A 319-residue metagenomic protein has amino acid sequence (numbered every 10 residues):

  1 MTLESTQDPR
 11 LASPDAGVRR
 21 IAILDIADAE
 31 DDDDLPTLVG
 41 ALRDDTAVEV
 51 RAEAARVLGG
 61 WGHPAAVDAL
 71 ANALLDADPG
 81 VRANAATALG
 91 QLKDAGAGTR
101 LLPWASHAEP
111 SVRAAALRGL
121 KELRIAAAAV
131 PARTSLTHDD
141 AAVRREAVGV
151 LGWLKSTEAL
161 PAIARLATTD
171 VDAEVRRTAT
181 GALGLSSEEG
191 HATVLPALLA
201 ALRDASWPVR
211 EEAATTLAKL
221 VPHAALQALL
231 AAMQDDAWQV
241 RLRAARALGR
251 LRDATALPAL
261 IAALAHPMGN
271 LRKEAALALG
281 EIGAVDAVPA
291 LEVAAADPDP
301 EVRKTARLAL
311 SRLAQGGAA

Functional and structural regions predicted by a protein language model:
M1-R10, D31-D44, H63-L75, D94-S106 (+7 more regions): Amphipathic alpha-helical scaffolding segments comprising HEAT/armadillo-like alpha-solenoid repeats
P9-D31, G60: Alpha-helical segment of the N-proximal tetratricopeptide repeat
P14-D15, T46-A47, A77-D78, A108-E109 (+6 more regions): Short inter-helical turns and helix N-cap capping residues of alpha-solenoid HEAT/ARM repeat scaffolds
R20-L24, V50-G60, N84-T87: Non-membrane alpha-helical segments in proteins
D25, V57, A88-Q91, G119-E122 (+7 more regions): Core register positions within helices of long alpha-helical scaffolds
D235-L308: Ankyrin-repeat and related helical/solenoid repeat scaffolds used for protein-protein interactions
